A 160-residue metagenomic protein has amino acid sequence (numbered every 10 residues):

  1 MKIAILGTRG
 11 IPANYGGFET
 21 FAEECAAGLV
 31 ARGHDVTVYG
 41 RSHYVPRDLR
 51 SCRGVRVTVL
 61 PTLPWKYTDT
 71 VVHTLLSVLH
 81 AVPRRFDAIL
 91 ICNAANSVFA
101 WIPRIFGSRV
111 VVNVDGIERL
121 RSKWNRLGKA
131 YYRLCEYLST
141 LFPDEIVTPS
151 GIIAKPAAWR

Functional and structural regions predicted by a protein language model:
M1-I3: Extreme N-terminal starter segment of soluble prokaryotic enzymes
T8-E23, A94: A short, glycine/small-residue-rich beta-strand->loop->alpha-helix junction that serves as a flexible
T8-N14, G28-W65, I153-A158: N-terminal strand-loop element at the rim of the active site of nucleotide-sugar-dependent glycosyltransferases
Y44, S77, A95-N96, I152-A154: Alpha-helix capping/helix-boundary segments
R53-L79, S122-G128: A short, charged, and often flexible helix/loop element on the N-terminal side of the glycosyltransferase catalytic
D69-V82, F86-R119: An aromatic- and histidine-rich active-site surface loop
L79-V82, I105, K129-I146, W159: Membrane-proximal helix-turn-helix segments that form the acceptor-binding/catalytic region of lipid-linked
I89-L90, P143-S150: A short beta-strand/loop micro-motif in the catalytic core of glycosyltransferases that engages the nucleotide-sugar
